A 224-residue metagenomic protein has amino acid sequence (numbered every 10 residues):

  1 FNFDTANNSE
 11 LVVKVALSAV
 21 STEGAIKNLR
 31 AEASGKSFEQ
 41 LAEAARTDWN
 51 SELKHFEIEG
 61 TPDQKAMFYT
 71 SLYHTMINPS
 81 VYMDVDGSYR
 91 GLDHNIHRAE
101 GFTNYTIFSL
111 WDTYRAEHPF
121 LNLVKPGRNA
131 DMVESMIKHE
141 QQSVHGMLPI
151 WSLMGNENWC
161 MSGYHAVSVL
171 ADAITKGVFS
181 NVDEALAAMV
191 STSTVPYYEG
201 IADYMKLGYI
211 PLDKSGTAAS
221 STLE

Functional and structural regions predicted by a protein language model:
F1-N104, K138, G146, F179 (+1 more regions): Acidic/polar, glycine-enriched structural segments that form the non-catalytic walls/loops of the carbohydrate-binding
T106-E224: Aromatic-rich carbohydrate-recognition surfaces in CAZymes
